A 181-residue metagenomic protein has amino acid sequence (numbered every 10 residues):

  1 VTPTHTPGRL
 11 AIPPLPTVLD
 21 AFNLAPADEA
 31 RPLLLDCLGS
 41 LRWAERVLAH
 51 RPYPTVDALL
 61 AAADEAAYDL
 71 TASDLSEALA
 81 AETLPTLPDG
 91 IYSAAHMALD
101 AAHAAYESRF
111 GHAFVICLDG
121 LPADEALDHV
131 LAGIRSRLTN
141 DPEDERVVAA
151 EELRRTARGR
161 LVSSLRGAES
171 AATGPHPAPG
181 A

Functional and structural regions predicted by a protein language model:
V1-R109, R155-A181: Aromatic-anchored, charged helix-turn/loop surface patch used as a conserved interaction hotspot
P85-T86, L121-A123: A short acidic, glycine/proline-enriched capping/turn motif at secondary-structure boundaries, especially helix N-cap
F114: Conserved catalytic/binding loops enriched for acidic/polar residues
L118: Conserved phosphate/anionic-ligand binding catalytic regions in large, soluble enzymes, centered on
A123-A181: Long, amphipathic alpha-helical surface segments
